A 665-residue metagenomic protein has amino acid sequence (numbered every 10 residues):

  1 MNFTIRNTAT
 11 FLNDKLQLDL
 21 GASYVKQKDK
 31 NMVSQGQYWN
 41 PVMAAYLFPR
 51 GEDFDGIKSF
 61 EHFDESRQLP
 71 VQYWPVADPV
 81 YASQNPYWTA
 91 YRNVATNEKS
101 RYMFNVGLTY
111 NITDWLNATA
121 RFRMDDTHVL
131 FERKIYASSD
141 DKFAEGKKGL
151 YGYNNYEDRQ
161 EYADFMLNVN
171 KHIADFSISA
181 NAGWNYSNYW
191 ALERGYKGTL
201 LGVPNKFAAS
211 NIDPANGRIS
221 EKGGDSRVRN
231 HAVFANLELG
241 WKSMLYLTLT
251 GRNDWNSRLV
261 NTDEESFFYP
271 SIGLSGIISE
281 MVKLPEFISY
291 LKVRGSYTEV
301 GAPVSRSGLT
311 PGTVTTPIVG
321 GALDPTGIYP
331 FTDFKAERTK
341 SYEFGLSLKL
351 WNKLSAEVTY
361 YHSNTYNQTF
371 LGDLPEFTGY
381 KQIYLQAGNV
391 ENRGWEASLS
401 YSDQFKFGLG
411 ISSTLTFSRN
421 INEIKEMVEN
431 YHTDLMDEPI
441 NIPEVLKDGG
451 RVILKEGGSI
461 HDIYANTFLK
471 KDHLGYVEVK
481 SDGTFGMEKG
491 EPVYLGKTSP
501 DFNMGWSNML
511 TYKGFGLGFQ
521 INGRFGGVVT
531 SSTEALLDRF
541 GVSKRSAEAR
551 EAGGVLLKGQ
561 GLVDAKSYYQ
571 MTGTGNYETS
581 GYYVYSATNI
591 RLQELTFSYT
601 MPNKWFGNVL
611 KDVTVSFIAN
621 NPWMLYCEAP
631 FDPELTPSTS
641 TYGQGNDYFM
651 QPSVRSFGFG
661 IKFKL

Functional and structural regions predicted by a protein language model:
M1, F60-N111, P214-N236, G240 (+8 more regions): Outer-membrane beta-barrel transmembrane strand signature
N2-V80, N93-S100, F131-R133, D140-K142 (+3 more regions): Flexible loop and strand-edge segments within Gram-negative outer membrane beta-barrel domains
L12-K15, N31-V33, W115, H172-I178 (+7 more regions): Short loop/turn motifs that connect adjacent beta-strands in outer-membrane beta-barrel proteins
S34, G195-K197, L201, L385 (+3 more regions): Conserved small-residue
Y38-W88, R133-G149, L192-E221, S307-P330 (+5 more regions): Surface-exposed loop/turn segments flanking beta-strands in extracellular/periplasmic regions
Y136, D140-M244, Y297, L309 (+3 more regions): Outer-membrane beta-barrel transmembrane domain signature of Gram-negative proteins, especially the mid-to-C-terminal
F143, P214, N256, R524-N620: Extracytoplasmic gating/loop element in the C-terminal half of outer-membrane beta-barrel translocons and assembly
L323, A387-N392, P439-N466, A552-G553 (+3 more regions): C-terminal beta-signal and terminal closure region of outer-membrane beta-barrel proteins
